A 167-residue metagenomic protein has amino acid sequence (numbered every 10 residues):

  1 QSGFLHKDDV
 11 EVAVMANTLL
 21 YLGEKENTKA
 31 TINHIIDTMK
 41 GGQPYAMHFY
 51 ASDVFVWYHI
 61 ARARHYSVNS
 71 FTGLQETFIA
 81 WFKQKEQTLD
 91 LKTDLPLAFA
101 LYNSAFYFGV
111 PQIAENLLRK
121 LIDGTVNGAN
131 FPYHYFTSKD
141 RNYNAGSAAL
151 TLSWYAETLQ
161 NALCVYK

Functional and structural regions predicted by a protein language model:
Q1-T31, G41-A80, Q84-A114, N127-Y166: An alpha-helical repeat/solenoid feature that recognizes helix-turn-helix modules
L117: Residues in the recognition helix of alpha-helical DNA-binding motifs
